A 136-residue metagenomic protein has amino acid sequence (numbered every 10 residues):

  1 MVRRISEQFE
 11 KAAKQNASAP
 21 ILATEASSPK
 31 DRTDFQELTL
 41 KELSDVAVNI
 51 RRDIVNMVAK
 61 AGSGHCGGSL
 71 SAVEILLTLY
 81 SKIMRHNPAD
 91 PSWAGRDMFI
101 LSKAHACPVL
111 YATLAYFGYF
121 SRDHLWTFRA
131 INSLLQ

Functional and structural regions predicted by a protein language model:
V2-I5: Short, small/acidic-rich helices and loops at N termini and domain boundaries of DNA replication/processing enzymes
E7-E10, I21-I50: N-terminal hydrophobic or amphipathic helices/low-complexity stretches enriched in small/hydrophobic/Pro/Gly
K14-S18: N-terminal intrinsically disordered, low-complexity tails
A19-R32, A61-G64, K103-F117: Short charge-dense sequence patches
E37, M57, S71-Q136: Cofactor-binding active-site loop characterized by glycine-rich and histidine/acidic residues
A47-S63: N-terminal capping segment at the start of a domain
G64-L70: Structural motif
